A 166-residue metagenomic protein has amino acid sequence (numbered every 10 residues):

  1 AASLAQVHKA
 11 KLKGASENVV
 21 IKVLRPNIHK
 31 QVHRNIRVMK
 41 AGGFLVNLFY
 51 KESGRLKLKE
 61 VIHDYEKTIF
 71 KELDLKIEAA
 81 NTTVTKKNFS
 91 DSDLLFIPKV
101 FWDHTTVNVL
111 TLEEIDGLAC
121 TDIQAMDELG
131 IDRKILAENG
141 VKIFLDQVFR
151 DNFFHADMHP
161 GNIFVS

Functional and structural regions predicted by a protein language model:
A1-S166: Conserved catalytic cores of large enzyme domains
